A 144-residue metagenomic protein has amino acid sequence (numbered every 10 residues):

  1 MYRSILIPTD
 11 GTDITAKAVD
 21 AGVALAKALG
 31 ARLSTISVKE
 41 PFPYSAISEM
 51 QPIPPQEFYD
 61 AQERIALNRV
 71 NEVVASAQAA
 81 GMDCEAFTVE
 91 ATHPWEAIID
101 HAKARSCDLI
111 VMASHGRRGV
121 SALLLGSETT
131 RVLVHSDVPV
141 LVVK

Functional and structural regions predicted by a protein language model:
R3-I53, S76-A80, E85: Small/aliphatic-rich secondary-structure junction motif
A18, S45-S48, E96-I99, A122-L124: Short, well-ordered secondary-structure micro-motifs
Q51-P54, A102-R105, E128-T129: Short, hinge-like loop/turn segments at secondary-structure boundaries
I53-N68: A short acidic, glycine-rich active-site loop that binds or catalyzes chemistry on phosphate/adenosine moieties
A75-I110: Structural beta-alpha unit
L109-V134: Glycine-rich, Arg-bearing micro-motifs that act as flexible, cationic patches
P139-K144: Short hydrophobic/aromatic patches at helix-to-coil boundaries
